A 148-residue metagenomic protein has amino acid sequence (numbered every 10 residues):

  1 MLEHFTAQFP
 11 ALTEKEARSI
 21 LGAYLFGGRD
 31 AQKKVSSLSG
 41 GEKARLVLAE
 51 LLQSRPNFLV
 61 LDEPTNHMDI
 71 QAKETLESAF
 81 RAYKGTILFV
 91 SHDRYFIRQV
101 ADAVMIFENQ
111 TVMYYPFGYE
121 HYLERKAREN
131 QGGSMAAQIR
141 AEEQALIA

Functional and structural regions predicted by a protein language model:
M1-A148: ABC ATP-binding cassette signature C-motif
